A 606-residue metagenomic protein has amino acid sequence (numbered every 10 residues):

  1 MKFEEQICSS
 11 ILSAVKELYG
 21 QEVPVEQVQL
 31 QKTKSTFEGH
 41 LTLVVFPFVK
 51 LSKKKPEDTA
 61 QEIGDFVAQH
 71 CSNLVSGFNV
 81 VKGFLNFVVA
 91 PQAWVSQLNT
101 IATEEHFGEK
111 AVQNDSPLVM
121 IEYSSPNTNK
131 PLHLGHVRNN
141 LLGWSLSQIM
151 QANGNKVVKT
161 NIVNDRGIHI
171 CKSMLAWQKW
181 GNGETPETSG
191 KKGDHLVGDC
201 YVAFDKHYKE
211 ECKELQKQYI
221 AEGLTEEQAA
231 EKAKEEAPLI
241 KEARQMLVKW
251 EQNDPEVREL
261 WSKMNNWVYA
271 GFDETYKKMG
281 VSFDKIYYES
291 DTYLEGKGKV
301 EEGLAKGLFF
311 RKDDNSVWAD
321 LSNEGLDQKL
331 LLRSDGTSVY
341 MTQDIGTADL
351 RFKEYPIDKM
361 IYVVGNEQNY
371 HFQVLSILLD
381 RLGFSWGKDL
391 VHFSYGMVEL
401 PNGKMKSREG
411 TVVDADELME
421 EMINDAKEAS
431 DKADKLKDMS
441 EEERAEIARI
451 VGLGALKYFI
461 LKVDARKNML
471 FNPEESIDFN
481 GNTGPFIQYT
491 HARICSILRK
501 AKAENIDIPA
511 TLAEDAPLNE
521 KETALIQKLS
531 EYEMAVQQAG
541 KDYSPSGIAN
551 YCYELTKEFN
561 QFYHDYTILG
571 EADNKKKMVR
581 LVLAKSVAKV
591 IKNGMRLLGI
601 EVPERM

Functional and structural regions predicted by a protein language model:
M1-V95, E109, Q113-M606: Non-catalytic interaction-recognition regions
S96-A102: Short, charged, solvent-exposed linker or helix-capping segments at domain edges/interfaces that act as flexible hinges
